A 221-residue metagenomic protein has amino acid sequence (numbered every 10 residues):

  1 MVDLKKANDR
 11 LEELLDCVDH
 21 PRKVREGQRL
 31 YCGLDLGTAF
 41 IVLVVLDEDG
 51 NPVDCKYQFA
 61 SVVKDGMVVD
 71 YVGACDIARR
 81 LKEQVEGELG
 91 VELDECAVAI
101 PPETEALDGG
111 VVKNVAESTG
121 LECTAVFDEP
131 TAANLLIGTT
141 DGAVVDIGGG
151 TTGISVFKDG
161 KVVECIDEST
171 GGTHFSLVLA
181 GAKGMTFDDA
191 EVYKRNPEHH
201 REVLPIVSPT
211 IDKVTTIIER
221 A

Functional and structural regions predicted by a protein language model:
M1-L36, V42-I147, D159-E168, G172-A221: Nucleotide/phosphate-binding catalytic cleft detector across ATP-hydrolyzing and phosphate-transferring enzymes
G153-S155: A structural feature that tracks compact, well-ordered secondary-structure segments with a strong bias toward
